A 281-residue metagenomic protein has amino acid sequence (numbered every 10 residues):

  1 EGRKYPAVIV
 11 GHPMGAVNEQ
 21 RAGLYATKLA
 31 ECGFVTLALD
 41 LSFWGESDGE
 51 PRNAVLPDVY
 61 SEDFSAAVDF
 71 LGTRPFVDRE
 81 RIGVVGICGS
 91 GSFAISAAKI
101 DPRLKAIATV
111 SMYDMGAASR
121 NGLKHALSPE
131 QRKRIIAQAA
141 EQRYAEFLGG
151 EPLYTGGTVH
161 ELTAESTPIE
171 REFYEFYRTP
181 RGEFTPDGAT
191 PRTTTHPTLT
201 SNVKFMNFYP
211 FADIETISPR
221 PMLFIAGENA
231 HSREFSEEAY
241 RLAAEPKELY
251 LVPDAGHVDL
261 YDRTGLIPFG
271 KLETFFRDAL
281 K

Functional and structural regions predicted by a protein language model:
E1-V8: Proline/glycine-enriched tight loop/beta-turn segments at coil->beta junctions that connect or precede beta-strands
A7, G15-T27, L41, S236: The serine-hydrolase catalytic nucleophile loop
R21, A54-P75: Alpha/beta-hydrolase active-site loop
A26-D48: Conserved alpha/beta-hydrolase
P75-G89: Alpha/beta-hydrolase fold nucleophile elbow
I95-T179: Alpha/beta-hydrolase-fold enzymes
I217-S218, L223-A226: Short beta-strand/loop motif that positions the catalytic acidic residue of the alpha/beta-hydrolase fold
P253-V258, D262-K281: Catalytic active-site module of serine/aspartate enzymes centered on a nucleophile-bearing elbow/loop
